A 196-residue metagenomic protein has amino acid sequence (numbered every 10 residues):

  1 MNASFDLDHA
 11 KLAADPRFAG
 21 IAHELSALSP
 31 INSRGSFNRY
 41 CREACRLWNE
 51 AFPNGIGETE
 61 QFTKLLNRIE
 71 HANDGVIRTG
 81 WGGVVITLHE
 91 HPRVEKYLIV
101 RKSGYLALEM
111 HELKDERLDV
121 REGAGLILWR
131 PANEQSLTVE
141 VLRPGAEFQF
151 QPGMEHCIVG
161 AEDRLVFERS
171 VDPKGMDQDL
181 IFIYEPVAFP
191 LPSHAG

Functional and structural regions predicted by a protein language model:
M1-V94, A107, E140, P192-G196: A short, N-terminal "cap"/entry segment at the start of jelly-roll beta-barrel domains of the cupin/DSBH fold
N2-A13, V159-G196: Double-stranded beta-helix
V94-K114, L142: Conserved short histidine dyad/triad with adjacent acidic residue
R101-K102, E112-A132: Glycine- and acidic-residue-biased ligand/ion/polar-headgroup-sensing regions
R101-Y105, P144-E147, Q151-G153, A161-D163: Tight coil/turn sites that cap or link beta-strands
A124-L126, E155, L165: Structural motif
P131-E155: Short acidic-glycine-tyrosine-enriched beta hairpin
